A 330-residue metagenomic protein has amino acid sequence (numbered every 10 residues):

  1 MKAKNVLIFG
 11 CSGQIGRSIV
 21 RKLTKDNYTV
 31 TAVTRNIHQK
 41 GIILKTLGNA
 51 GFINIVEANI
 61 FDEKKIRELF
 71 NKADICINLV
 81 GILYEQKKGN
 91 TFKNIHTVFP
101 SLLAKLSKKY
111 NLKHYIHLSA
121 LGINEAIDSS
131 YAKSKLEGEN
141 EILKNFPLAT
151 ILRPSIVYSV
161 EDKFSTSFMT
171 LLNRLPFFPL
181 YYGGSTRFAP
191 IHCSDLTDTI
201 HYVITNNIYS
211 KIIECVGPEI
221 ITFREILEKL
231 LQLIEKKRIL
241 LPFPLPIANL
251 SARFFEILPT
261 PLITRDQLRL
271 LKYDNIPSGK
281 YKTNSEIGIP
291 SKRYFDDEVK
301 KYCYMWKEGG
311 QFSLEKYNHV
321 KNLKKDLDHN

Functional and structural regions predicted by a protein language model:
K2-Y28: N-terminal Rossmann NAD(P)H-binding glycine-rich loop of SDR-like oxidoreductase domains
T29-T31, I82-L83, G89-N145, T150-S155: Conserved Rossmann-fold NAD(P)-dependent oxidoreductase catalytic core, especially the SDR/UDP-sugar
H38-I42, T46-L102, L106-K109, L121-E125: NAD(P)H-binding glycine-rich loop region in Rossmannoid oxidoreductase-like domains and their noncatalytic homologs
I127-S129, T150-M169, T186-R187, I221: Flexible, glycine-rich beta-alpha linker
S159-S167, V203-I213, E219, E235-R238: Glycine/proline-rich active-site loop of Rossmann-fold NAD(P)-dependent oxidoreductases
K163-F164, G183-T205, K211-E214: Substrate-positioning beta->alpha
S185-S194, I213-Q232, P242-R253, P290-Y294: Substrate-binding strand-loop-helix patch in Rossmann-like NAD(P)-dependent oxidoreductase/epimerase domains
P246-N330: A hydrophobic C-terminal alpha-helical subdomain
